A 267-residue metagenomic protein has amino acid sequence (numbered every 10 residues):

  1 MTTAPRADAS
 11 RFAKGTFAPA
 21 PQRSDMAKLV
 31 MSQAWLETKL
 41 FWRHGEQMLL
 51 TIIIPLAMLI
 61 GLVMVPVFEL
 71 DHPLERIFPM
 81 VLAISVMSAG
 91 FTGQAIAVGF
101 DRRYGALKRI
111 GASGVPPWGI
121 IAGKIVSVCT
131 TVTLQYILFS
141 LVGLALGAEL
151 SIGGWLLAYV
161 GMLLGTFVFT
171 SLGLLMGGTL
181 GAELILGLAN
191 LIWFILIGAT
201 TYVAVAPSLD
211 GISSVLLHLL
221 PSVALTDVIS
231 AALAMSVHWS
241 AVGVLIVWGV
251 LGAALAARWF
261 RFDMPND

Functional and structural regions predicted by a protein language model:
M1-M26: ABC-family P-loop ATPase nucleotide-binding domain
T2-R6, A27-Q33, A204-V242: Short hydrophobic, aromatic-rich alpha-helical segments embedded in or entering the lipid bilayer of multi-pass
P19-D25, L29, Q33-Y104, G153-A158 (+3 more regions): Transmembrane helix-boundary elements of multi-pass transport/secretion proteins, especially ABC-type permease modules
E37, L59-I60, M64, S140-A145 (+3 more regions): Alpha-helical transmembrane segments of multipass membrane proteins
A57-G61, L74-L146, I197: Hydrophobic alpha-helical transmembrane segments of multi-pass membrane transport proteins
G61-F68, G177-L219: Transmembrane helix segments
V63-V67, F100, R109, L144 (+6 more regions): Transmembrane helix-loop junction
P117-L188, S236-I246, V250-A254: Alpha-helical transmembrane segments and their short interhelical loops
